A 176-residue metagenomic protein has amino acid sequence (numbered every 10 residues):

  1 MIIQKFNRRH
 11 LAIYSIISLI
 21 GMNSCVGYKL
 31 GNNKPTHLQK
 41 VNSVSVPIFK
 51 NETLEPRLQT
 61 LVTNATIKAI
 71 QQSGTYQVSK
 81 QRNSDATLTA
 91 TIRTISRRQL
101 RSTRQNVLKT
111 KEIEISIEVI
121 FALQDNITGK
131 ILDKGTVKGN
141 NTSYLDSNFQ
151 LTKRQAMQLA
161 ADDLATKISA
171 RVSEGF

Functional and structural regions predicted by a protein language model:
M1-C25: Sec-dependent bacterial lipoprotein signal peptides
I2-I3, M22-T75, K80-N83, I127 (+1 more regions): A structural "domain/chain start" motif
K5, S15, T36, K80 (+1 more regions): Generic marker of residues within folded, mature protein domains
A12-S15, P47, E55-V62, S84-I92 (+2 more regions): A generic short-segment signal for beta-strand/edge and adjacent turn/coil regions
I17, D162-T166: Short linear motifs in low-complexity, proline-biased tails and propeptides
N32, S73-Q77, R82-I131, N140-L151 (+1 more regions): Surface-exposed short loop/turn segments
E52-N64, T110, E114, Q150-D163: Soluble non-cytosolic domains of exported or imported proteins
G135-V137: Short hydrophobic alpha-helix segments
